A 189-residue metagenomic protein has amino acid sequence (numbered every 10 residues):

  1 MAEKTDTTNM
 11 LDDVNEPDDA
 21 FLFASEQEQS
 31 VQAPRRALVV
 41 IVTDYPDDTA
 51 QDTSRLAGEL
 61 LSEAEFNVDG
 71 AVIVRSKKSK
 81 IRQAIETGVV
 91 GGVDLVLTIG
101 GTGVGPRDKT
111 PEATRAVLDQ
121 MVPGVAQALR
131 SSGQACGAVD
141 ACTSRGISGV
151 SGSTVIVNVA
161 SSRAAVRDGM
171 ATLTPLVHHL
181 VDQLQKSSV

Functional and structural regions predicted by a protein language model:
M1-V189: Non-catalytic beta/alpha edge segments that cap or flank active sites
